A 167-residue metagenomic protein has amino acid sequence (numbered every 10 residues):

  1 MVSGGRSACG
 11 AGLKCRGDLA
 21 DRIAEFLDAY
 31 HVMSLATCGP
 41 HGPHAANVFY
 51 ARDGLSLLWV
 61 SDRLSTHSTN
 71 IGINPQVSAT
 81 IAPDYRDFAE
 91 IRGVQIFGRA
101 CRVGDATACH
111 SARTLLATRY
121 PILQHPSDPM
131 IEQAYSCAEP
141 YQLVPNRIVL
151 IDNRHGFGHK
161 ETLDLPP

Functional and structural regions predicted by a protein language model:
V2-C15, I91-P167: Charged, gly/pro-rich active-site loop segments
G12-M33: Short, basic/aromatic recognition patches
L27-D28, G72-I73, A117: Alpha-helix boundary recognition
Y30-R63, T69, V77-P83, I91-Q95: Short beta-strand segments
L35-G39, Y85, H125-E132: Short helix-to-loop capping/linker segments positioned immediately adjacent to catalytic or ligand/cofactor-binding
R63-L64, N146: A generic "binding-loop/recognition-motif" signal
S65-H67, R86, G156-G158: Short, surface-exposed beta-strand-loop junctions and turns on beta-sheet-rich folds
P83-D84, P145: Short secondary-structure boundary segments
